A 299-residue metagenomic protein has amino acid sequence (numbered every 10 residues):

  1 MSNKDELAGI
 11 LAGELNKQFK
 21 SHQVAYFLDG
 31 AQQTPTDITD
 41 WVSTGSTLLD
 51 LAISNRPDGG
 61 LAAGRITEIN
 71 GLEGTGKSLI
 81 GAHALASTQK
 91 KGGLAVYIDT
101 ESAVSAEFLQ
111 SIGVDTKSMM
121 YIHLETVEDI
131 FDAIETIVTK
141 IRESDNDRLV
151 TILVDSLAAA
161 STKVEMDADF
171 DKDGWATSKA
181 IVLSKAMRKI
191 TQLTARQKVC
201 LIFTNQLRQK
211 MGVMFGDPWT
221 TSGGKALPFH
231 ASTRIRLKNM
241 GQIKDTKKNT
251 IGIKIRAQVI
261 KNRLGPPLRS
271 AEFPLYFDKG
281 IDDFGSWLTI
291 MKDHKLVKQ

Functional and structural regions predicted by a protein language model:
N3-M119, I130-T139: The Walker A/P-loop phosphate-binding site
L49, I69, L109, D155 (+3 more regions): Conserved RecA-like P-loop NTPase ATPase core
K90-G92, I112-M119, A168-A176, P218-G224: A short alpha->loop->secondary-structure connector
Y97, L153, F203-T204: Generic enzyme active-site microenvironment
T100-S102, L124-T126, S156-L157, Q206-L207 (+1 more regions): Short, ordered loop/turn segments at secondary-structure junctions
E125-V199: Phosphate-binding/switch loop-helix module in NTP-utilizing enzymes
A159, E165, Q209-M214, K298-Q299: N-terminal cationic and glycine-rich segments that engage phosphates or anionic surfaces
W175-H294: Phosphate-binding/switch region of NTP-binding enzymes
